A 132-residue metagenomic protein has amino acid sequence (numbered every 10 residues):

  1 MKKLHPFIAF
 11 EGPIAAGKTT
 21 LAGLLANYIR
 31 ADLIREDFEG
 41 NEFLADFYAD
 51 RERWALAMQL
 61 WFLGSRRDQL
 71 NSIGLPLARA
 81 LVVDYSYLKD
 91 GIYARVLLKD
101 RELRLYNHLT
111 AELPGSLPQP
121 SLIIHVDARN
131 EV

Functional and structural regions predicted by a protein language model:
M1-H5: Phosphate-binding P-loop
F7, F43, F47-Y48, F62 (+3 more regions): Aromatic side chains
F10: Hydrophobic anchor at the beta1->P-loop junction of P-loop NTPases
P13: P-loop (Walker A) phosphate-binding loop of NTP-binding proteins
K18: Conserved lysine of the Walker
G23, N27-S65: Conserved substrate/cofactor phosphate-moiety recognition/catalytic segment in nucleotide-dependent phosphotransferases
R66-L70: Short alpha-helical segments and helix-capping/turn motifs at coil-helix boundaries
N71-V132: ATP-dependent NMP and nucleoside kinases share a basic, alpha-helical "lid"
